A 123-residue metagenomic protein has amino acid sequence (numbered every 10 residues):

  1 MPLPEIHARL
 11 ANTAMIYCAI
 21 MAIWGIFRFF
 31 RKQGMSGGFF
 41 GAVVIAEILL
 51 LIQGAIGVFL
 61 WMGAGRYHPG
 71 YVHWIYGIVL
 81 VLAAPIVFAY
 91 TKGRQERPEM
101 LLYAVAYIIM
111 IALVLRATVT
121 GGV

Functional and structural regions predicted by a protein language model:
M1-A19: Hydrophobic transmembrane alpha-helical segments in integral membrane proteins
T13-K32: N-terminal signal-anchor/start-transfer transmembrane helix
Y17, A42, L49-L50, I56 (+2 more regions): Hydrophobic residues within membrane-embedded alpha-helical segments of Major Facilitator Superfamily
Q33-M35, A89-E99: Membrane-helix interface "capping/anchor" motifs
G34-L50, V72: Loop-to-helix transition at the N-terminal end of transmembrane alpha-helices
G38-V44, R97-Y107: Cytoplasmic-side transmembrane-helix entry/capping segments in multi-pass membrane proteins
A55-A83: Short alpha-helical packing/oligomerization segments
A112-V123: Juxtamembrane boundary at the C-terminal end of a transmembrane helix
